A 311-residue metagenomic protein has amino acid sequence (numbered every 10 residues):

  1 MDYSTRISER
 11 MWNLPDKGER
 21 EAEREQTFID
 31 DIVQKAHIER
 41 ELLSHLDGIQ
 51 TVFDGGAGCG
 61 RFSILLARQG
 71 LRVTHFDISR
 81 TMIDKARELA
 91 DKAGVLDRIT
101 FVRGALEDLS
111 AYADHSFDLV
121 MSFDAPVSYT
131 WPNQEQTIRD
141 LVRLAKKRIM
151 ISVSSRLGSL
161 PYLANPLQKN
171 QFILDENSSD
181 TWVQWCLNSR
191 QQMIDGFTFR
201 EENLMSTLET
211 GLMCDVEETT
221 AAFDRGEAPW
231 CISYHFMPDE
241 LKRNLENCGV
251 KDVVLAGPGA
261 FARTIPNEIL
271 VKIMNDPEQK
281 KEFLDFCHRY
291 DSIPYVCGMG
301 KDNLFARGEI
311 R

Functional and structural regions predicted by a protein language model:
M1-D47, R61: Conserved class I S-adenosyl-L-methionine
G56-G58: Class I SAM-dependent methyltransferase "Motif I" SAM/SAH-binding loop
L65-L96, T100-D108: Class I SAM-dependent methyltransferase SAM/SAH-binding core
A111-L119: A short acidic, Gly/Pro-enriched loop at the edge of an enzyme's catalytic core that lines a small-molecule cofactor
L119-N133: A short SAM/SAH-binding and catalytic strip from SAM-dependent methyltransferases
E135-R148: A short glycine-rich, Lys/Arg-flanked "PGG" loop and its adjoining helix->strand segment in the class I
M150-G211: Conserved class I S-adenosyl-L-methionine
I232-G249, L255: Short alpha-helix
